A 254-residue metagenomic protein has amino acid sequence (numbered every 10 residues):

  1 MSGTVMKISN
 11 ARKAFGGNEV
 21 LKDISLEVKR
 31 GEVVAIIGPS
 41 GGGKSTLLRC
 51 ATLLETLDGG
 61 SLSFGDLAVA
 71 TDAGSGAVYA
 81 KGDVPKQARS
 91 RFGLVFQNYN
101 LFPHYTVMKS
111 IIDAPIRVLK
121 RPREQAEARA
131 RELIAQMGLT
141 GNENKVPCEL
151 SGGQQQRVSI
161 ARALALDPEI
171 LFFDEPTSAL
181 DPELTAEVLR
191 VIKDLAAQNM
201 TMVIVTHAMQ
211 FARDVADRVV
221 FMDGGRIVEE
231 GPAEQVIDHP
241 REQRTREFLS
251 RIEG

Functional and structural regions predicted by a protein language model:
S2, G224, E230, E234-G254: C-terminal boundary and immediately downstream tail of ABC-type ATPase nucleotide-binding domains
G3-A233: ABC family nucleotide-binding domain
